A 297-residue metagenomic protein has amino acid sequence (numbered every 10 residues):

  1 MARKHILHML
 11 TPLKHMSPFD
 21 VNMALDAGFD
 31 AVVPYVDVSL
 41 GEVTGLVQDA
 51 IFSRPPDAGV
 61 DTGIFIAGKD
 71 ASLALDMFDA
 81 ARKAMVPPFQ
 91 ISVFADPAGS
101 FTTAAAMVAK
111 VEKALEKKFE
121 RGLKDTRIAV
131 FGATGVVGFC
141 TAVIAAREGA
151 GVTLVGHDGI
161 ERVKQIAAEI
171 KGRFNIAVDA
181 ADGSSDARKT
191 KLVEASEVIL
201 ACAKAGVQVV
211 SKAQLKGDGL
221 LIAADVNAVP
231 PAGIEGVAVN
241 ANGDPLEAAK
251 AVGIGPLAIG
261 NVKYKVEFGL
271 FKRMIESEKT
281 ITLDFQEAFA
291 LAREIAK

Functional and structural regions predicted by a protein language model:
M1-A2, P56-A58, V86-P87, S100 (+5 more regions): Solvent-exposed alpha-helices and their adjacent loops that cap or buttress functional pockets in soluble metabolic
M1-P88, Q286-K297: N-terminal ligand-binding/catalytic initiation module
A2-R3, V229-K297: Adenosine-phosphate binding glycine-rich loop
M16, V38-E42, S72-D76, T102 (+5 more regions): Conserved active-site and cofactor/substrate-binding residues in soluble primary-metabolism enzymes
V86-F94, K124, A248-K250: Glycine/charged-rich beta-loop-alpha catalytic/anionic-binding loops adjacent to active sites
A95-K113: A glycine-rich, Thr/Ser-enriched phosphate-binding loop motif common to dinucleotide/cofactor-binding enzymes
K113-V198: Glycine-rich phosphate/diphosphate-binding loop of Rossmann-like nucleotide-binding domains
I176-V252: Rossmann-like adenosine-cofactor binding region
